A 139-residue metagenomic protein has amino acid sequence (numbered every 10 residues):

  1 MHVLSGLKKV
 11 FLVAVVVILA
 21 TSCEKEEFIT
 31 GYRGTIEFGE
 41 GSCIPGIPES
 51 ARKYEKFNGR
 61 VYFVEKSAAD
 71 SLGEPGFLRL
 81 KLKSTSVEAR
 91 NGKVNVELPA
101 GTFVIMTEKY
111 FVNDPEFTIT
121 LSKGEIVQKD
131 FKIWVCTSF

Functional and structural regions predicted by a protein language model:
M1-F11: Bacterial N-terminal signal peptides that target proteins for export
L19-S22: C-terminal motif of bacterial Sec signal peptides marking the signal peptidase cleavage site
E24-E26: Bacterial signal peptide processing site
F28-Y32: Structural beta-strand segments of beta-rich domains
E40-L80, A100: Short, ordered, surface-exposed loop/turn motifs in non-cytosolic proteins
T85-A89: Short beta-strand segments within Ig-like beta-sandwich modules, predominantly Fibronectin type-III
R90-E97: Short, surface-exposed beta-strand/beta-hairpin micro-motifs centered on an aromatic residue
M106-F139: Structured interaction patches on ligand/partner-binding surfaces of diverse proteins
